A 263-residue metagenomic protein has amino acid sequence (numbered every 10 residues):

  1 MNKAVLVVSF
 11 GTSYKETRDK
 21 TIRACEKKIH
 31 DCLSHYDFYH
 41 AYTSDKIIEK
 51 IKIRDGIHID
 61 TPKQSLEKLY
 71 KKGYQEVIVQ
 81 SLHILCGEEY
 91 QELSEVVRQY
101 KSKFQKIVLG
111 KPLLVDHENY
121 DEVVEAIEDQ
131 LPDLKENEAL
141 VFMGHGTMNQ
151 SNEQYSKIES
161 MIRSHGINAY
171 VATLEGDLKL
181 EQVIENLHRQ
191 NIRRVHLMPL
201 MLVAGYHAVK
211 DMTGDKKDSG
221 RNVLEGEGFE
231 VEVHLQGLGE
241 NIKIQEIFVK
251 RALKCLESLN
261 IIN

Functional and structural regions predicted by a protein language model:
M1-N263: Active-site-proximal alpha-helix that buttresses catalytic centers in soluble enzyme cores
